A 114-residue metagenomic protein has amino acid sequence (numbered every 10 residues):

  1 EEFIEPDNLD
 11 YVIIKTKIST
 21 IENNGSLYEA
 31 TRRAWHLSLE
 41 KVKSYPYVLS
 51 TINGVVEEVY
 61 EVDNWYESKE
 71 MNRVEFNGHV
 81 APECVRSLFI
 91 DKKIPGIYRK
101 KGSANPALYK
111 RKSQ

Functional and structural regions predicted by a protein language model:
E1-Q114: Intrinsically disordered, charged low-complexity linkers and terminal tails that flank or connect structured domains
